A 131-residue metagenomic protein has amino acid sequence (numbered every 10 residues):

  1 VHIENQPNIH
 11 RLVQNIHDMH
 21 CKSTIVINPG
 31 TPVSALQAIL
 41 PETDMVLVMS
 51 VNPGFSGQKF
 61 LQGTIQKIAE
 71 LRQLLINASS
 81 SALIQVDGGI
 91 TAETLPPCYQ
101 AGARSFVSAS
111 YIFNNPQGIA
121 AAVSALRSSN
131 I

Functional and structural regions predicted by a protein language model:
V1-L83: Conserved anion-binding
E4-P7, L47-G57, A101-A122: Glycine-rich phosphate-binding active-site loops on the catalytic face of alpha/beta enzymes
C21, A103, I131: Short phosphate-binding/catalytic loops that engage adenosine nucleotides
T31-T43, G88-F106: Catalytic cores of alpha/beta
V46, L71, D87, C98 (+2 more regions): Conserved, mostly hydrophobic/aromatic
A69, A82-D87, S105-I112: Charged, elongated alpha-helical/coil segments that serve as electrostatic interaction surfaces for nucleic-acid
N77-A78, A121, S128-I131: Generic C-terminal helix-cap and adjacent flexible tail
